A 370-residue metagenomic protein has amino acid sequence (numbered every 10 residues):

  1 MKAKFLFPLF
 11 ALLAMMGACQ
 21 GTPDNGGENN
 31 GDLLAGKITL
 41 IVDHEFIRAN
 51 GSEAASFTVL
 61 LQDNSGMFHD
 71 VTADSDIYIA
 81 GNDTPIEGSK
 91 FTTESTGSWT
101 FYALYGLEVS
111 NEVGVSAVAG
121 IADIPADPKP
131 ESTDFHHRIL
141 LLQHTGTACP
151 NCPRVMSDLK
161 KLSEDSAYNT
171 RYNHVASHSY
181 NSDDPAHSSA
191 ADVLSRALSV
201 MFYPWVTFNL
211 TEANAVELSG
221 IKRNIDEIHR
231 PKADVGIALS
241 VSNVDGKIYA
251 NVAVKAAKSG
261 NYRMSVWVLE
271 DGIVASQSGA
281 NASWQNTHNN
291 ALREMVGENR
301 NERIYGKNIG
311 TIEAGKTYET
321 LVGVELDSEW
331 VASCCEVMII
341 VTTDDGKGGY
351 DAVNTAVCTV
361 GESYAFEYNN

Functional and structural regions predicted by a protein language model:
M1-I47, V109-V115, A119-D127, S132 (+1 more regions): Bacterial Sec-dependent N-terminal signal peptides
E45-E53, V241-D245: Short, solvent-exposed loop/linker segments at the N-terminal edge of repeated beta-sheet extracellular domains
S52-M67: Beta-strand-rich structural segments
M67-N82, V206-F208: Change to "...patches in solvent-exposed regions of secreted, membrane-anchored, or virion-exposed structural
S89-S98: Solvent-exposed segments in extracellular or luminal domains encompassing
Y102-E108, I340-D344: Beta-strand-rich extracellular modules
P130-Y172: Local sequence-structure signature of Cys/Sec-based thiol-disulfide redox active-site neighborhoods
V175-N370: Short, conserved sequence motifs used for protein processing/export or organelle targeting and for catalysis
